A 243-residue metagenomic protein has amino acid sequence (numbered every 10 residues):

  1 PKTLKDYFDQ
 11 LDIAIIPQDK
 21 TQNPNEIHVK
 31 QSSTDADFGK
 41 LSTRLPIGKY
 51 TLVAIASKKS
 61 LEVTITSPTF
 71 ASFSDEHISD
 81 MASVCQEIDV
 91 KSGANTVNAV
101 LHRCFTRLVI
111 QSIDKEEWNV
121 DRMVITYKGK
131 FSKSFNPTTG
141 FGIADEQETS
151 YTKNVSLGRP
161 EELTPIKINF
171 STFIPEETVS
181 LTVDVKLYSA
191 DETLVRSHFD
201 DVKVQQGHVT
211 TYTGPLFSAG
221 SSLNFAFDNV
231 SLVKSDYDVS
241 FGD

Functional and structural regions predicted by a protein language model:
P1-D19, E62-G129: Primarily secretory-pathway and cell-envelope proteins
L4-S67, V120-H208, Y237-D243: Tryptophan-paired
S32-T34, K59-N98, D191-G220: Structured interaction patches on ligand/partner-binding surfaces of diverse proteins
S218-D243: Intrinsically disordered, low-complexity repeat and linker tracts
